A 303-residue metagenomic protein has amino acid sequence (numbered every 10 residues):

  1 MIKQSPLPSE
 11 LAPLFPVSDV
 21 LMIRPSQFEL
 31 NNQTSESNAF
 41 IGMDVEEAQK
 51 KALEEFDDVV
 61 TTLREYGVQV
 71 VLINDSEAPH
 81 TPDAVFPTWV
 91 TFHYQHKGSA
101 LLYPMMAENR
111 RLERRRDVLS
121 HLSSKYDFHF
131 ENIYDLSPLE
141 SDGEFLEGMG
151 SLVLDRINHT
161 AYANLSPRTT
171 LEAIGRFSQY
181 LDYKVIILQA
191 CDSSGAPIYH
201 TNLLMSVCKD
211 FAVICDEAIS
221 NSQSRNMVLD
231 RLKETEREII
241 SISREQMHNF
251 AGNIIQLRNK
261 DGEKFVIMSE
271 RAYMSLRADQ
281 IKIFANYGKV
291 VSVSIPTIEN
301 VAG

Functional and structural regions predicted by a protein language model:
M1-G303: The feature marks the mature, well-folded catalytic cores of soluble enzymes
